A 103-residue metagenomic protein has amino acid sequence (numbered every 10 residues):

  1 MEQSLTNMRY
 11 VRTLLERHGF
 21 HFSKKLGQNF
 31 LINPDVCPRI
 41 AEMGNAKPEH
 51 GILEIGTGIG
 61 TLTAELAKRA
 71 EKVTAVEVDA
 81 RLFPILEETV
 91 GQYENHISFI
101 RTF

Functional and structural regions predicted by a protein language model:
M1-F103: Catalytic cores of RNA-modifying enzymes
